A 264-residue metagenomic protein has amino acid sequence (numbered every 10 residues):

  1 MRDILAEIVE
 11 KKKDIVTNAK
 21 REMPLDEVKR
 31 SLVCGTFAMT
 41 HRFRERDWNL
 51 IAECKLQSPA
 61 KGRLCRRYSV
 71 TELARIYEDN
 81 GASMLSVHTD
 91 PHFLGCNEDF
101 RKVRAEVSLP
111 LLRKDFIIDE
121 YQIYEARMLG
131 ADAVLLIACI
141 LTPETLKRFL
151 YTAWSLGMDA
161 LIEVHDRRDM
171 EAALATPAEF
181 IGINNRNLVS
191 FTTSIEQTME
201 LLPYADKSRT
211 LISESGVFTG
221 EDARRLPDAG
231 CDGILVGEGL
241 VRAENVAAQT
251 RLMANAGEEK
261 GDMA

Functional and structural regions predicted by a protein language model:
R2-R67: An N-cap/entry alpha-helix motif that binds or orients negatively charged groups
K11, K55-Q57, D90, F116 (+5 more regions): Active-site beta-loop-alpha junctions enriched in small/polar residues
C54, K61-L161, R167-A172, T198-L201: N-terminal active-site wall of soluble small-molecule enzyme domains
I118-G130, H165-T176, S213, V217-V236 (+1 more regions): Catalytic cores of alpha/beta
E125-T145, G182-S190, C231-T250: Glycine-rich phosphate-binding active-site loops on the catalytic face of alpha/beta enzymes
F180-I234: Catalytic-face loop-and-helix region of soluble metabolic enzyme cores
E200-Y204, P227, R242-A264: C-terminal helical cap(s) of enzyme catalytic domains, especially alpha/beta-barrels
